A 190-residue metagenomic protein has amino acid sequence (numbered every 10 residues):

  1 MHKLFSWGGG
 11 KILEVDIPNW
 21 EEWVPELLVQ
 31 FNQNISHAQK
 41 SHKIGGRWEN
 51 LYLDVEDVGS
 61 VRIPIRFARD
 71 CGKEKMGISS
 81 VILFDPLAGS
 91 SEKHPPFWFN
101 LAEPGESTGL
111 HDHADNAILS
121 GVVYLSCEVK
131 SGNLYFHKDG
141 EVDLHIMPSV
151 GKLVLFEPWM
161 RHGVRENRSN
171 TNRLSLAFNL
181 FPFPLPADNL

Functional and structural regions predicted by a protein language model:
M1-S90: Non-heme Fe(II)/2-oxoglutarate
D57, V61, A114, S169: Aromatic-acidic/polar surface patches that form glycan- and anion
V81-R165, T171-S175, P186-L190: Catalytic core of non-heme Fe(II) oxygenases with the double-stranded beta-helix
